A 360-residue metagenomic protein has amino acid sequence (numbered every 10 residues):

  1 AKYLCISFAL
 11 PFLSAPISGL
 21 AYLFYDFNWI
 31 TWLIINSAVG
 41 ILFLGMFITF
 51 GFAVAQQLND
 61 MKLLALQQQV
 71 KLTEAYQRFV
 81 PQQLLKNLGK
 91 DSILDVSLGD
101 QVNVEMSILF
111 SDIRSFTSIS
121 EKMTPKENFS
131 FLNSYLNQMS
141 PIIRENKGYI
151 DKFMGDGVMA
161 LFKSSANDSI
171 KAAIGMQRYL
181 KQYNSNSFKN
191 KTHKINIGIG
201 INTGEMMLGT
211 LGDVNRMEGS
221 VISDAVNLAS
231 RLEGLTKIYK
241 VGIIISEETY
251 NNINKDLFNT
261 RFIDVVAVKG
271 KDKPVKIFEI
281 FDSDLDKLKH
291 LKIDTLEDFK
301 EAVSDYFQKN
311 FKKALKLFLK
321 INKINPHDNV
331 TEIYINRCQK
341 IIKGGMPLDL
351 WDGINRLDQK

Functional and structural regions predicted by a protein language model:
A1-Q69: Interfacial "cap-and-anchor" motif at the non-cytosolic start of specific transmembrane alpha-helices
F52-N103, P347-L350: Regulatory cytosolic signal-relay segments
V96-G175, G219: Catalytic NTP-binding/metal-coordinating core of nucleotidyl cyclase/transferase enzymes
L132-G148, M159, K163-I199, T203 (+2 more regions): Alpha-helical scaffold within the catalytic cores of cyclic-nucleotide enzymes
M206, K237-K313, L319-K320, N325-V330 (+1 more regions): Cytosolic regulatory/linker segments at or just downstream of nucleotide-handling modules in signal-transduction
P347-K360: Intrinsically disordered, low-complexity, charge-biased linker/tail regions
